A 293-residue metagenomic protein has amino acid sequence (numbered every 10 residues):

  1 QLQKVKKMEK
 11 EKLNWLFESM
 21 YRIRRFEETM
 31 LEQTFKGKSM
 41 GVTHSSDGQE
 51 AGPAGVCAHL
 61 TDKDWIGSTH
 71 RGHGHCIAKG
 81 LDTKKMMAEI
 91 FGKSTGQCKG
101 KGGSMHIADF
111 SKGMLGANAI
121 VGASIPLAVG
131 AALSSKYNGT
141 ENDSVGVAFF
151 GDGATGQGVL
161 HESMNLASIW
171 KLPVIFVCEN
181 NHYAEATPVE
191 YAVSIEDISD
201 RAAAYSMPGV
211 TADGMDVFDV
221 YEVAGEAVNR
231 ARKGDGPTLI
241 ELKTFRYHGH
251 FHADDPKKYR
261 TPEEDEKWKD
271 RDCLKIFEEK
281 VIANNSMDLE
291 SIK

Functional and structural regions predicted by a protein language model:
Q1-M40, D62, A283: Cofactor-/ligand-binding subdomain signature composed of acidic, glycine-rich, tryptophan-containing flexible loops
E28-E32, K36-W170, P188-S194, S199 (+1 more regions): Cofactor-binding active-site loop characterized by glycine-rich and histidine/acidic residues
H44, G67, I175-V177, T211 (+2 more regions): Structured core elements
G74, H182-E185, R246-H248: Short gly/pro/ser/thr-enriched loop/turn and capping motifs at secondary-structure boundaries
K136-N142, S194-E226, K269-K293: Conserved thiamine diphosphate
W170-E190: A short, conserved beta-to-alpha structural element at the edge of catalytic cores that scaffolds binding
H182-T187, M207-D213, K257-E266, S291-I292: Short beta-alpha connecting loops at secondary-structure transitions that line or flank enzyme active sites
R230-K293: Glycine/aspartate-rich loop-and-adjacent alpha/beta segment that forms the canonical ThDP
